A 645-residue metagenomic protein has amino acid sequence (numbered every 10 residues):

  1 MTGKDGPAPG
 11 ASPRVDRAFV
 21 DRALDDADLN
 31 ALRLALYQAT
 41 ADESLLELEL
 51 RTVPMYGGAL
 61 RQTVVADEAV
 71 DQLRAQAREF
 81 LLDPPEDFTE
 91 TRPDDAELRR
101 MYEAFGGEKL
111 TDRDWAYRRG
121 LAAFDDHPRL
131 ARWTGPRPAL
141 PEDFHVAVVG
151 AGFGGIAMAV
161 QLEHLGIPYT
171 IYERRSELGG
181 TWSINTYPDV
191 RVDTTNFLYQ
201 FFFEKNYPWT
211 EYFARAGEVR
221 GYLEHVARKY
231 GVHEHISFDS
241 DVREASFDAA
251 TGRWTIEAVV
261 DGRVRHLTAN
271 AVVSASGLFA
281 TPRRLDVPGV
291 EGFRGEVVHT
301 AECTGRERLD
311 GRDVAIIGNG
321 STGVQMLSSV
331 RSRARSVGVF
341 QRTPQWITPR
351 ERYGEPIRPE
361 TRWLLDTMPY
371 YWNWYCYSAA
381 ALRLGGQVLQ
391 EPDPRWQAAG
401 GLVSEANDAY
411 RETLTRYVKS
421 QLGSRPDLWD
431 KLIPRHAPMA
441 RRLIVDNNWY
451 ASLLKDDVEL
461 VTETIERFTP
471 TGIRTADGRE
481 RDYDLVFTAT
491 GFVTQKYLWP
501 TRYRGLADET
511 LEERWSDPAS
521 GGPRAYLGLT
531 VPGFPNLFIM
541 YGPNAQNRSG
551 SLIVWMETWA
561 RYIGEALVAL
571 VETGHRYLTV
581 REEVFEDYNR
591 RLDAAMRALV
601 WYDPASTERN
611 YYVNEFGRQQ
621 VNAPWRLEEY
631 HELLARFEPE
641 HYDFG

Functional and structural regions predicted by a protein language model:
M1-F144, G221, R265, R283-A301: Extreme N-terminal leader/targeting segments of oxidoreductases
T2-L36, S44, Y56-E68, W346-P349 (+2 more regions): C-terminal, flexible cofactor-proximal segment of oxidoreductases
A66-A116, E211-L278, L414, Q421: Feature captures the FAD/FMN-dependent oxidoreductase FAD-binding
P136-D143, V148-H164, P168-L178, S183 (+7 more regions): Rossmann-like dinucleotide-binding core of oxidoreductases
E177-H235, L365-Q390, L527-I539: Redox-cofactor-proximal catalytic regions of oxidoreductases
T186-Y230, R243-R253, S274, F279-E307 (+2 more regions): Catalytic cores of eukaryotic secretory-pathway lumenal/extracellular enzymes that build and remodel glycoconjugates
S246-H266, G295-E296, E466-R481, V486: Conserved beta-strand-loop-beta-strand element in the redox core of flavoprotein oxidoreductases
Q387-T471, A476-R502, E586-G645: C-terminal catalytic lobe of FAD-dependent flavoproteins
